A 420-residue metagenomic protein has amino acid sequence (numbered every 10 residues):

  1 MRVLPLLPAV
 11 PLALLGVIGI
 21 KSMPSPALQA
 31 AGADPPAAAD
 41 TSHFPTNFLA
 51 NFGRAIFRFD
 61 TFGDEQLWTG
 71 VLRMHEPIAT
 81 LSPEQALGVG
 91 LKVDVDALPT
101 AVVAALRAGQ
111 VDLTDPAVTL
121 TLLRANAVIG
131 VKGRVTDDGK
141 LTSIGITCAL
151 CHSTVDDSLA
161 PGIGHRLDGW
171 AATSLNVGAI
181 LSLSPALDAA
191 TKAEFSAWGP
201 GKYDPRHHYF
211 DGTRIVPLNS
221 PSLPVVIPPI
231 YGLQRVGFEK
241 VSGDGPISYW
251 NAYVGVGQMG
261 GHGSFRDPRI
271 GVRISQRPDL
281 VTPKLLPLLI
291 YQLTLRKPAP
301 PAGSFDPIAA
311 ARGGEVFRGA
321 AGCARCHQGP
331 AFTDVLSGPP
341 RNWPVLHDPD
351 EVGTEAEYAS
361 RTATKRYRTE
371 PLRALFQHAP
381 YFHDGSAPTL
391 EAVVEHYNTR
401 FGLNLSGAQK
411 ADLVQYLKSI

Functional and structural regions predicted by a protein language model:
M1-A9: N-terminal Sec-pathway targeting helices
P8-G19: Bacterial N-terminal signal peptides
G19, P24-R54, F59-A149, S153-L289 (+2 more regions): Electron-transfer interface patches adjacent to heme c in soluble/periplasmic c-type cytochromes and di-/multiheme
